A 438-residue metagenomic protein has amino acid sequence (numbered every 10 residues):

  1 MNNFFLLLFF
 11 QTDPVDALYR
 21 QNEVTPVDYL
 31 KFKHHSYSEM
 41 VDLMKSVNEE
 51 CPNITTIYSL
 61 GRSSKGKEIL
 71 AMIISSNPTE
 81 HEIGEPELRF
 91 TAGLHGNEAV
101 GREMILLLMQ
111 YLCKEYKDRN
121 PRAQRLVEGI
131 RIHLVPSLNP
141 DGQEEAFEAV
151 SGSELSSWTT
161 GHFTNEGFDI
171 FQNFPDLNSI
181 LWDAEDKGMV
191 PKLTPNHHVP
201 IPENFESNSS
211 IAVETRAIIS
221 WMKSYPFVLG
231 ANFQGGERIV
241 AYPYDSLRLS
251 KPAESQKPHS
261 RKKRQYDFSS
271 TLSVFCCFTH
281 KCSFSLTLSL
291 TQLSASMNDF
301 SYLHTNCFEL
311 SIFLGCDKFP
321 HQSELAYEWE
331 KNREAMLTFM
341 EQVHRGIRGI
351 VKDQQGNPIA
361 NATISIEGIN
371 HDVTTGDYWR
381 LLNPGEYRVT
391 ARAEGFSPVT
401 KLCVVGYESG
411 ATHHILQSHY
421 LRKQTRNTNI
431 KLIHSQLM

Functional and structural regions predicted by a protein language model:
L8-E68: Short glycine- and acidic-rich boundary segments immediately preceding or forming the N-terminal edge of structured
A17, P191, G230, G235-P258 (+1 more regions): Active-site-adjacent mobile loop/cap segments within catalytic or ligand-binding domains
N77-R264, C276-C277, Y302, S311-L314: Active-site/substrate-binding loop(s) of hydrolase catalytic cores
K257, P320, L325-G346, G410-L421 (+1 more regions): Beta-strand-rich domain onsets/edges
I347-Q354, G376, L432: A short, amphipathic beta-strand motif
T363-P384: Short, acidic Ser/Thr/Gly-rich low-complexity loop/linker segments typical of extracellular and cell-surface proteins
G385-G395: A short, solvent-exposed beta-strand micro-motif common in secreted/extracellular proteins
F396-R426: Structured interaction patches on ligand/partner-binding surfaces of diverse proteins
